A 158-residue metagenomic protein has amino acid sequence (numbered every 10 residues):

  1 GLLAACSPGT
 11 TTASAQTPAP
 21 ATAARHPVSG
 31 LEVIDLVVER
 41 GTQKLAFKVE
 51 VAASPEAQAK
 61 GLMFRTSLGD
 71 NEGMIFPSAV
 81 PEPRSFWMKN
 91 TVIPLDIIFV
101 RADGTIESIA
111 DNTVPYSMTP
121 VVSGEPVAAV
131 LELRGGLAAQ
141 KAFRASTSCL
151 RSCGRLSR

Functional and structural regions predicted by a protein language model:
L2-A5: C-terminal motif of bacterial Sec signal peptides marking the signal peptidase cleavage site
S7-R158: Compact, glycine-rich, soluble single-domain proteins
